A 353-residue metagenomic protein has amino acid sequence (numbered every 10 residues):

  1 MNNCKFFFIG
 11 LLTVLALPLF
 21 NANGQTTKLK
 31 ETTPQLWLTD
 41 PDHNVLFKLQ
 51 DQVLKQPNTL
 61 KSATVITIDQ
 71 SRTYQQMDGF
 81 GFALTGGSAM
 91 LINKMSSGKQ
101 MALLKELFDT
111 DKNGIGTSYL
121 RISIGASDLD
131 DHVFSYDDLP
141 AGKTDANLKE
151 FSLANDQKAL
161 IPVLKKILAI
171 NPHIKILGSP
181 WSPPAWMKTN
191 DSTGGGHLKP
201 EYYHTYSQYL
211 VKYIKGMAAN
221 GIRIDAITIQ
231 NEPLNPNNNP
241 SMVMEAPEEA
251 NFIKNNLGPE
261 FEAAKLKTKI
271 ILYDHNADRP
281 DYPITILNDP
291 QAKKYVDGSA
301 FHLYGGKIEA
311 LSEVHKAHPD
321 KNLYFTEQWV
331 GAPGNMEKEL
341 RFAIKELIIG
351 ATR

Functional and structural regions predicted by a protein language model:
M1-E31: Bacterial Sec-dependent N-terminal signal peptides
T26-D42: Short N-terminal segments immediately surrounding and downstream of signal-peptide cleavage
V45-I224, N255: N-terminal catalytic cores of secreted or lumenal carbohydrate-active enzymes
T73-M77, K112-I115, A169-N171, A263-K265 (+3 more regions): Extracellular/periplasmic catalytic domains that process cell-envelope and extracellular macromolecules
G86-K94, G142-K158, S192-S207, N238-A250 (+3 more regions): The substrate-binding groove and active-site-proximal loops of carbohydrate-active enzymes, especially glycoside
D130-P140, T144-K149, S179, N220-D225 (+5 more regions): Aromatic- and acid-rich polysaccharide-binding/catalytic face of secreted or lumenal carbohydrate-active enzymes
F151, S182-D289, I308-S312, K316: Active-site cleft segment of glycoside hydrolase catalytic domains centered on the general acid/base Glu
G298-R353: Catalytic-core region of carbohydrate-active enzymes that cleave or remodel glycosidic bonds
